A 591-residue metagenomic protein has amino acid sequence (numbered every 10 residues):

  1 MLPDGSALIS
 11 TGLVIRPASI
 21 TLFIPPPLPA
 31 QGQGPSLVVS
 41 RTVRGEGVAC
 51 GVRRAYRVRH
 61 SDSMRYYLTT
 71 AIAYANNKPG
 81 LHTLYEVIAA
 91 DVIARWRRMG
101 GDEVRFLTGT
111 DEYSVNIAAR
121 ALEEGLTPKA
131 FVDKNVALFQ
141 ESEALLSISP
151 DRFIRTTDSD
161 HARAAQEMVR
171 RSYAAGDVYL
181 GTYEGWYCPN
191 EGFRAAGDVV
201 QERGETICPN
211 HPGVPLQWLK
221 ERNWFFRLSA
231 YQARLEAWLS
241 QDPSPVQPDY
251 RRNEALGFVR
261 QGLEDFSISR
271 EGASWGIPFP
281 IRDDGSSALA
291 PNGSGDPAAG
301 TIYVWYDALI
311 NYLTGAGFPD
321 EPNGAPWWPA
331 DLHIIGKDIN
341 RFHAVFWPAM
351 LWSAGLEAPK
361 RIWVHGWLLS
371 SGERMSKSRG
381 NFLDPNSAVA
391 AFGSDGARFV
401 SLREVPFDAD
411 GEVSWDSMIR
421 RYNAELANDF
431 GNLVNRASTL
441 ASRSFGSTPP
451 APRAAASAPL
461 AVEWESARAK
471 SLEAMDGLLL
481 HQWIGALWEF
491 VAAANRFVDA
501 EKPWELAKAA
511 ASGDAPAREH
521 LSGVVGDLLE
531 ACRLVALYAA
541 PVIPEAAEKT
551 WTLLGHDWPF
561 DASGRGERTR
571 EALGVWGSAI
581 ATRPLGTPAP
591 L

Functional and structural regions predicted by a protein language model:
S6, S10-G12, R16-S19, S36 (+1 more regions): Low-acidity, Ser/Thr- and Arg-rich intrinsically disordered low-complexity segments
G12, Q33, D284-P297, A509-A517: Intrinsically disordered, low-complexity terminal tails and inter-domain linkers enriched for S/T/G/P/D/E
T21-I24, S36, Y56-S63: Short, positively charged and aromatic/hydrophobic N-terminal segments
A55, H60-R65, G109, G181-W186 (+3 more regions): Basic, alpha-helical terminal appendages of large translation-related enzymes
M64-T108, D160-E167, N210-R443, W483-L487: Structured secondary-structure scaffolds
M64-Y179, P189: N-terminal Rossmann-like or analogous alpha/beta NTP/dinucleotide-binding catalytic cores that position adenine
A175-Q232: Cys/His-rich short segments
